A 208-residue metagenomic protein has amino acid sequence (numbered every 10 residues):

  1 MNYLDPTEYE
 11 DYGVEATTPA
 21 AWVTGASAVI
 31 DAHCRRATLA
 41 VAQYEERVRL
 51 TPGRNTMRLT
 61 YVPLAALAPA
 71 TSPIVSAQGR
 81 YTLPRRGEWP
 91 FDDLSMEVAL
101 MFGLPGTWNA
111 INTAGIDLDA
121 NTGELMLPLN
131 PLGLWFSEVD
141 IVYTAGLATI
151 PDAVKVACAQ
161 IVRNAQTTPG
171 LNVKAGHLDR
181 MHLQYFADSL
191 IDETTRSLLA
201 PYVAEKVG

Functional and structural regions predicted by a protein language model:
M1-G208: Divalent metal-cofactor coordination and adjacent catalytic microenvironments
